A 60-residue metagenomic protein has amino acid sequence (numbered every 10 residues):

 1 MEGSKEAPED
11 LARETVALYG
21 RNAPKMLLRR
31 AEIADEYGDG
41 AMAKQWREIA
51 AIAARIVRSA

Functional and structural regions predicted by a protein language model:
M1-I33, Y37, A41-K44, E48-A60: Long, non-catalytic architectural segments outside compact domain cores
